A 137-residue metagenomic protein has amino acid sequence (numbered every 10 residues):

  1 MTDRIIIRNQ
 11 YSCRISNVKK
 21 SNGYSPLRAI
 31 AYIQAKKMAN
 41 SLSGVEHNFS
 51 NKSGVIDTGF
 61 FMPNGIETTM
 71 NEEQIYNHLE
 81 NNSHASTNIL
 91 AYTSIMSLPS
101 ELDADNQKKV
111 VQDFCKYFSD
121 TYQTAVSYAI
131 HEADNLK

Functional and structural regions predicted by a protein language model:
M1-K137: N-terminal nicking endonuclease/strand-transfer module with a His-rich metal-binding environment and a catalytic Tyr
